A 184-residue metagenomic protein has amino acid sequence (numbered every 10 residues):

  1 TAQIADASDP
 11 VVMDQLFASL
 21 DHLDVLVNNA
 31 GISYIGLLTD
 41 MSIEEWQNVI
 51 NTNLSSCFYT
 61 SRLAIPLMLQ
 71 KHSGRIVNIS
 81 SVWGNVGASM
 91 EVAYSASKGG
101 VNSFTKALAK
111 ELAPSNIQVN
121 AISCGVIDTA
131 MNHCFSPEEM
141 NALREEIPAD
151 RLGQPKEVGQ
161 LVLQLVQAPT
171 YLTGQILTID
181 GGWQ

Functional and structural regions predicted by a protein language model:
V27, A113, Q118, L172-G174: Short, small/polar-rich loop/turn modules that mediate ligand/substrate recognition or access, typified
L37-L38, E45-I50, E139, L143: Substrate-binding pocket helix/loop in short-chain dehydrogenase/reductase
M41, G87-S95, A107: Active-site loop-to-helix junction immediately N-terminal to the catalytic Tyr of the SDR YXXXK motif in Rossmann-fold
S61, S97, T105: Active-site helix of classical SDR
P66, K110-P114: Alpha-helical segment proximal to the catalytic Tyr-Lys
S81: Residue(s) in the substrate-gating loop at a strand-loop-helix junction that position the organic substrate next
R151-I179: C-terminal substrate-recognition "lid" of short-chain dehydrogenase/reductases
